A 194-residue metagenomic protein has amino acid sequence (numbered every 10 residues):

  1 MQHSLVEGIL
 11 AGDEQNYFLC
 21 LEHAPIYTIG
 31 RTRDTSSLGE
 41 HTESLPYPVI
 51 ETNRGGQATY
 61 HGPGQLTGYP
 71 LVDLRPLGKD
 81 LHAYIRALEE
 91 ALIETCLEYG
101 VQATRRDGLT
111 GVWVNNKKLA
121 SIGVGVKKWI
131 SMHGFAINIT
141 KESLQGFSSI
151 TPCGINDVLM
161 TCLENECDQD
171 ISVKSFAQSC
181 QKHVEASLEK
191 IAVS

Functional and structural regions predicted by a protein language model:
M1-W113, K118-L119, D170-I171: N-terminal lobe of the biotin/lipoate ligase/transferase fold
L74-A120, V124-S194: Long, positively charged amphipathic alpha-helical accessory segments at protein N-termini or as interdomain linkers
